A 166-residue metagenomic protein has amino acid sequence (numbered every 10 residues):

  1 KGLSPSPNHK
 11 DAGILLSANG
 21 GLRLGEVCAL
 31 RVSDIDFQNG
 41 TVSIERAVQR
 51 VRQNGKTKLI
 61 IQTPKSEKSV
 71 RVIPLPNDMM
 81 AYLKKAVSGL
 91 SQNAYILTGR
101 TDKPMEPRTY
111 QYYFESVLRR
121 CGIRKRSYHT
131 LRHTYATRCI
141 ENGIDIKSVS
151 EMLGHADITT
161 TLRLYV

Functional and structural regions predicted by a protein language model:
K1-L30, Q38, Q49, K68-V70: Basic, Lys/Arg- and aromatic-enriched nucleic-acid-binding interface segment
G2-P7, I60-V70, T98-E106, G122-T130: Short, contiguous acidic/charged loop-to-helix segments that flank catalytic cores in large enzymes
D11, T57, V70, Q92 (+1 more regions): Short coil/loop residues immediately preceding or within conserved phosphate-binding loops of NTP-utilizing enzyme
L15, N19-E26, T109, Y113-R120 (+1 more regions): C-terminal catalytic core of tyrosine-transesterase DNA break-rejoin enzymes
D34-T41, R124-K125, I144-L164: Short, polar N-cap/turn motifs at the start of nucleic acid-interacting alpha helices
N39, A47-Q53, P76-R124: Active-site/catalytic core of tyrosine-dependent DNA strand-transfer enzymes
I44, L75, L97, F114 (+4 more regions): Hydrophobic, well-ordered secondary-structure elements that form the walls of internal hydrophobic environments
R46-S66: Short, flexible, glycine-rich and Lys/Arg-enriched loop motifs at helix boundaries that contact anionic partners
